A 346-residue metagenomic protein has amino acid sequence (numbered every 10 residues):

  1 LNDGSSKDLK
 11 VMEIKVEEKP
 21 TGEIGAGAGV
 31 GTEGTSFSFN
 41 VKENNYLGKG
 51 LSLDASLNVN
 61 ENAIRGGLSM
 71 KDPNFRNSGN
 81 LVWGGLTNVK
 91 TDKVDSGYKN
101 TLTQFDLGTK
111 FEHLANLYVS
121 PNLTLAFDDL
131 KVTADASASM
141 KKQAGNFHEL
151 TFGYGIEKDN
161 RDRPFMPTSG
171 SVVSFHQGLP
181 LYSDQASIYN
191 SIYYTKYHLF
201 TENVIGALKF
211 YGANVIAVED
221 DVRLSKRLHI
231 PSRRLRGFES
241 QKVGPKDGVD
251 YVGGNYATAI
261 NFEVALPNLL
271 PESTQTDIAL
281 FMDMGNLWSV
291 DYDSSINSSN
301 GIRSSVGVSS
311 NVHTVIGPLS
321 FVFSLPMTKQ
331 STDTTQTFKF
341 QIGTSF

Functional and structural regions predicted by a protein language model:
L1-V30, N40, D54-D72, I192-Y193 (+1 more regions): Periplasmic polypeptide-binding modules associated with outer-membrane biogenesis and secretion
S5-K7, A28-F37, A55-G66, T91-N100 (+4 more regions): Solvent-exposed loop/turn segments connecting transmembrane beta-strands in outer-membrane beta-barrel proteins
D8-K10, P20-I24, T35, K49-L51 (+11 more regions): Outer-envelope beta-barrel architecture signal
E18-P20, N45-L47, N74-R76, F111-A115 (+5 more regions): Outer-membrane beta-barrel strand-turn architecture
T21-G31, F39, E43-E61, V82-D92 (+5 more regions): Transmembrane beta-strand segments that form the barrel wall of outer-membrane beta-barrel proteins
G22-E23, A138-G145, E149-T276, L280-M284 (+5 more regions): C-terminal outer-membrane beta-barrel translocator/porin domains of Gram-negative envelope proteins and their
V41, G153, V308-T314, T335-F346: Outer-membrane beta-barrel "beta-signal"
G66-H148, F152-Y154: Transmembrane beta-barrel wall of Gram-negative outer-membrane proteins
